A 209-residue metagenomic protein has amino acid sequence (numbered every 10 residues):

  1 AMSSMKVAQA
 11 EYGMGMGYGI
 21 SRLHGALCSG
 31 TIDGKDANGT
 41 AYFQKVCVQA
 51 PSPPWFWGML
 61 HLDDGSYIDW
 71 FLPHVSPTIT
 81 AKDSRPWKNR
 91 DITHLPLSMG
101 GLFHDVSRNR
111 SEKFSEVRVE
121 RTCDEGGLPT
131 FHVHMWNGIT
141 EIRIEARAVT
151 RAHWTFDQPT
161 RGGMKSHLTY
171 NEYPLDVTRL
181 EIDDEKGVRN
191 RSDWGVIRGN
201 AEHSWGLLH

Functional and structural regions predicted by a protein language model:
A1-H209: Structured soluble/peripheral alpha/beta segments that form catalytic or ligand/cofactor-binding pockets
